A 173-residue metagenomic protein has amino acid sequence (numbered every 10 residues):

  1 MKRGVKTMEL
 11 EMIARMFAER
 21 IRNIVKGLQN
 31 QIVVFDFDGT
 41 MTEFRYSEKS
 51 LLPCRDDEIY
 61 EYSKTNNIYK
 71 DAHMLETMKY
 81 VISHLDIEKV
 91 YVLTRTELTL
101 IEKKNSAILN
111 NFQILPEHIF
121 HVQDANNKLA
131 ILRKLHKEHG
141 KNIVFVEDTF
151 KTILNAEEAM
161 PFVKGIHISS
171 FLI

Functional and structural regions predicted by a protein language model:
R3-V122: Alpha-helical substrate-recognition element adjacent to the catalytic core
R20, T77-V81, I131-L135, N155-A159: A short acidic, amphipathic alpha-helical/loop segment
E88-K89, N142, K164: Residues at the starts of beta-strands that form the adenosine-phosphate
V92-T94, F145, H167: Structural beta-sheet core signal
L98, K151, I173: Surface-exposed, flexible loop/turn segments at secondary-structure boundaries
D124-A130, F171-I173: A short acidic, often aromatic-flanked loop/helix-cap motif at beta-alpha or helix-coil junctions that lines enzyme
N127-K151, A156: Conserved Lys-Pro-Asp/Glu-containing loop-to-beta segment of HAD-superfamily phosphomonoesterases, centered on
E157-I173: Acidic, PIN/NYN-like endoribonuclease modules and their adjacent C-terminal/linker elements
